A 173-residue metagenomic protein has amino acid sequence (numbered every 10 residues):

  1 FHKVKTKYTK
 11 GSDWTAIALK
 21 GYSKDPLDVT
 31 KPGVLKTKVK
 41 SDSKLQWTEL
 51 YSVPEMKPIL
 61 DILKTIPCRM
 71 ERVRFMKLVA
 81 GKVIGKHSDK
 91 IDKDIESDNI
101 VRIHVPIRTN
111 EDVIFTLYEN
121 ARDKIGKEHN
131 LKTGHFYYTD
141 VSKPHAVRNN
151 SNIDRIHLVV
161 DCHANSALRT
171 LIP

Functional and structural regions predicted by a protein language model:
F1-I66: Non-heme Fe(II)/2-oxoglutarate
F75-E96: Conserved short histidine dyad/triad with adjacent acidic residue
K77-L78, I95-V113: Short, conserved beta-strand element in jelly-roll/cupin
A80, K132-T133: Short, flexible surface segments
G85-H87, V113-F115, T139-N152, V159: Short beta-strand His + acidic residue motifs that chelate non-heme Fe in jelly-roll/DSBH and cupin folds
G85-K90, I114-E119, R169-L171: A short secondary-structure junction signal
V101-P106, F136-T139, N152-T170: A short hydrophobic beta-strand segment most commonly corresponding to one strand of the jelly-roll/cupin
P106-K132: A short beta-strand-loop-beta hairpin characteristic of the jelly-roll/cupin
